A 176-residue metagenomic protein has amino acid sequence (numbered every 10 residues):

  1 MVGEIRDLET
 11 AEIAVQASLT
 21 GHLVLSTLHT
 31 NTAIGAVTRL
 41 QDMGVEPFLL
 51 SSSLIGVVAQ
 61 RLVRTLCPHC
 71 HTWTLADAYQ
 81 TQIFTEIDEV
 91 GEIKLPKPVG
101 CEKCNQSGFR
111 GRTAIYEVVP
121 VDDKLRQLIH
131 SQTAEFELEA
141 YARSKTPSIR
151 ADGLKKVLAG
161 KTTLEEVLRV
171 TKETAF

Functional and structural regions predicted by a protein language model:
M1-F176: Short, flexible helix-loop junctions that flank or precede catalytic/ligand sites
